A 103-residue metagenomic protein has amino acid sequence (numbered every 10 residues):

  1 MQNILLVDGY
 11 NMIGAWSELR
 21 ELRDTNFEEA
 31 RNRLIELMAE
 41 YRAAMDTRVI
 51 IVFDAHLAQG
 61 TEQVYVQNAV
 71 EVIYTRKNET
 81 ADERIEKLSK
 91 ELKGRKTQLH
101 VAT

Functional and structural regions predicted by a protein language model:
Q2-V7, N11-T103: Nuclease catalytic cores that cleave nucleic-acid phosphodiester bonds, predominantly acidic two-metal-ion
